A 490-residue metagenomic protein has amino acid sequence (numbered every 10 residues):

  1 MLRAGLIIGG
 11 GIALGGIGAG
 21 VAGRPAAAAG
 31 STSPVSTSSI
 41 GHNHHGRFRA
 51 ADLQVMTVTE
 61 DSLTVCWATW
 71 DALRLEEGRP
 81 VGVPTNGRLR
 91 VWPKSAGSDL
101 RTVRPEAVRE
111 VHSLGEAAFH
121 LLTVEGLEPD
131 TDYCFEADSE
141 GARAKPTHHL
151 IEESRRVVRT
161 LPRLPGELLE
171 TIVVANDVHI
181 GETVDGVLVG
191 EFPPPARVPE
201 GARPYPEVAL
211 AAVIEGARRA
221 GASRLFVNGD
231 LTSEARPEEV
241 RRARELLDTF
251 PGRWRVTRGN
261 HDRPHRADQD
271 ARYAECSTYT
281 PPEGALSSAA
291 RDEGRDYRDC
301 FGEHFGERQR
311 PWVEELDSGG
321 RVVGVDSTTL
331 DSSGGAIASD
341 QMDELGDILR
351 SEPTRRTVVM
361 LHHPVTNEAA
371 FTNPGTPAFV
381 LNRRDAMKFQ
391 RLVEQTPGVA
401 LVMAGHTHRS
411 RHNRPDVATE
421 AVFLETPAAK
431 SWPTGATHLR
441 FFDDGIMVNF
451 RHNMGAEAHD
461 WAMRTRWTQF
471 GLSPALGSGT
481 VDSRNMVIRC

Functional and structural regions predicted by a protein language model:
L2-V21: N-terminal export signals
G16-V35: C-terminal region of N-terminal signal peptides and the immediate post-cleavage residues of exported proteins
S33-L161: Beta-strand-enriched, solvent-exposed domains that form extended recognition/catalytic surfaces
H45-G46, A50-S62, T69-R74, R79-G82 (+1 more regions): N-terminal active-site segment of His-dependent metallophosphoesterases
G46, D443-C490: A short C-terminal boundary segment appended to hydrolase-like catalytic domains
E140-A144, E152-L164, R241-G346, V417-E425 (+1 more regions): Extended active-site neighborhood of metal-dependent phosphoesterases/phosphodiesterases
N176-V208, H265, Q269-C276, S288 (+5 more regions): Acidic/histidine-rich helix-loop elements that form or flank divalent-metal/phosphate-binding sites at the catalytic
E215-R224, E315, R321-V323, S332-V422 (+1 more regions): His/acidic metal-ligating clusters that form di-metal
